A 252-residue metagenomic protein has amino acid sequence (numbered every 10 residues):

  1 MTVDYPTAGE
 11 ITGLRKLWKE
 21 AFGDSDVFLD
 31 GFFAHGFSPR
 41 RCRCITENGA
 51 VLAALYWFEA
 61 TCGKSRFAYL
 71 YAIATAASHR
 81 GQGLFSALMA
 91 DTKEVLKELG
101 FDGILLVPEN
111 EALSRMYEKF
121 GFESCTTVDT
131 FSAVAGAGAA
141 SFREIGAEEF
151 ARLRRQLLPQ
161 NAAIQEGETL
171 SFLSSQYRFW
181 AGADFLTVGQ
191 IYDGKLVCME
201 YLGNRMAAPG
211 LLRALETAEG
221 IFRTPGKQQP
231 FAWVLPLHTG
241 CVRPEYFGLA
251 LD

Functional and structural regions predicted by a protein language model:
G9, E111-A112, M206: Short alpha-helical
E10-I11, K16-C62, R154-F179: Active-site rim helix/loop that mediates acceptor-substrate recognition in acyltransferases
C44, A50-E59, R66-A74, A183-Y192 (+1 more regions): Conserved beta-strand in the GNAT
T75, G81-E94, K119, R205-E216: Conserved acetyl-CoA-binding loop-helix of GNAT-fold acetyltransferases
L96-E109, T217-G226: Conserved GNAT acetyl-CoA-binding A-motif
F101-T127: Long, hydrophobic, well-ordered secondary-structure blocks that form the structural core and pocket-lining surfaces
E118-G138, C198-D252: Active-site/acyl-donor-binding loops of N-acyltransferases
F120-A207: Amide-forming acyltransferase catalytic core, primarily the GNAT-like/NAT-type and related acyltransferase folds
